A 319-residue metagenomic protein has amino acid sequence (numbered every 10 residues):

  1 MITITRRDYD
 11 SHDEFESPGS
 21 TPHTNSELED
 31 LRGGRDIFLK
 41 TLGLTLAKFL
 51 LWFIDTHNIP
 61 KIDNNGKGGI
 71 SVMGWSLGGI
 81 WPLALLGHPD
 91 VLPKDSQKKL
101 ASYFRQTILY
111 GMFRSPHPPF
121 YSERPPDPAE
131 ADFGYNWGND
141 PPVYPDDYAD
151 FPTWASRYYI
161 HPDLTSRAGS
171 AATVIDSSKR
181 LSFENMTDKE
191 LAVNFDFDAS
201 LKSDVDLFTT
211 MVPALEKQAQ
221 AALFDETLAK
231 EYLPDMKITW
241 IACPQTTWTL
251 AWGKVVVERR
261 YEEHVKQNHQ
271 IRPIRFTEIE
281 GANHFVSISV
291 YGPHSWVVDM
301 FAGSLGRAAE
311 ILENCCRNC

Functional and structural regions predicted by a protein language model:
M1-G33: Conserved alpha/beta-hydrolase
R6-D10, R114, N283-V286: Alpha/beta-hydrolase active-site loop signature
H12-S17, A251-G253, S289: Conserved catalytic-core motifs of eukaryotic protein kinase domains, centered on the activation segment
E27-G68: Conserved acidic catalytic loop of the alpha/beta-hydrolase fold
N65-E123: Conserved hydrolase catalytic core segment
G68, Y103, E231-T239, R272-P273: Short, proline-enriched alpha-helix->beta-strand connector loops that line the catalytic pocket of alpha/beta-hydrolase
P118-R260: Alpha/beta-hydrolase
R259-C319: Catalytic active-site module of serine/aspartate enzymes centered on a nucleophile-bearing elbow/loop
